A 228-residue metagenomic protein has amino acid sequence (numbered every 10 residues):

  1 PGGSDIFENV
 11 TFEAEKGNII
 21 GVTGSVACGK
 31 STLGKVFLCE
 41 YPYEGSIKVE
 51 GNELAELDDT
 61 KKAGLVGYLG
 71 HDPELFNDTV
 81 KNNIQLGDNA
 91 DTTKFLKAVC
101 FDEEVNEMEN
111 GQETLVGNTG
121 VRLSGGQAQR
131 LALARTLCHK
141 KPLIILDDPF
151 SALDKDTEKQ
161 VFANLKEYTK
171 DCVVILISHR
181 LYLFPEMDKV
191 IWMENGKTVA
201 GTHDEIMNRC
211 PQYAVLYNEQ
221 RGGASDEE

Functional and structural regions predicted by a protein language model:
E13-A14, K61: Conserved hydrophobic segment flanking the Walker A/P-loop of ABC-type ATPase nucleotide-binding domains
T23-S25: The feature captures the beta-strand-to-loop junction immediately N-terminal to the Walker
F37-C39: Helix-to-loop junction immediately C-terminal to a conserved catalytic motif
Y43, D102-L131, K140, L146-P149 (+3 more regions): ABC-fold ATPase nucleotide-binding domain signature/coupling loops
G45-E53, K62: Conserved ABC transporter NBD signature motif
P73-L115, K140, D156-T157, Q212-V215: Conserved "ABC signature" C-loop
A163, E167-K170, P185-E228: C-terminal portion of ABC ATPase nucleotide-binding domains
